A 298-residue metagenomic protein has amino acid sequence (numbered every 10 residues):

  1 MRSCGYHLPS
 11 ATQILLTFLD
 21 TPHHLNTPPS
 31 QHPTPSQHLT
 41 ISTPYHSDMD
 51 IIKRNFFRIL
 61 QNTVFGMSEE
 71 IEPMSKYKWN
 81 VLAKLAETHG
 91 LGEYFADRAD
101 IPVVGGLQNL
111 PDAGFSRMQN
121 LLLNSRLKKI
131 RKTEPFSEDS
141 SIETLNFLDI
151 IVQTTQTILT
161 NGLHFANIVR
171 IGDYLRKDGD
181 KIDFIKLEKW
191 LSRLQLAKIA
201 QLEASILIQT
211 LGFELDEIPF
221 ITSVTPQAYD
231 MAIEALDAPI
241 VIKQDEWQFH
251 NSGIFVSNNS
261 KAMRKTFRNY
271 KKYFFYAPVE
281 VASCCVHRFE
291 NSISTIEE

Functional and structural regions predicted by a protein language model:
I14-L15, P22-L25, P29-L39, P44-H46: Compositionally biased, intrinsically disordered low-complexity segments enriched in Pro/Arg/Gln/His
L15, H46-E298: Conserved NTP-donor binding/palm subdomain of two-metal-ion nucleotidyltransferases/polymerases, i.e., the charged
